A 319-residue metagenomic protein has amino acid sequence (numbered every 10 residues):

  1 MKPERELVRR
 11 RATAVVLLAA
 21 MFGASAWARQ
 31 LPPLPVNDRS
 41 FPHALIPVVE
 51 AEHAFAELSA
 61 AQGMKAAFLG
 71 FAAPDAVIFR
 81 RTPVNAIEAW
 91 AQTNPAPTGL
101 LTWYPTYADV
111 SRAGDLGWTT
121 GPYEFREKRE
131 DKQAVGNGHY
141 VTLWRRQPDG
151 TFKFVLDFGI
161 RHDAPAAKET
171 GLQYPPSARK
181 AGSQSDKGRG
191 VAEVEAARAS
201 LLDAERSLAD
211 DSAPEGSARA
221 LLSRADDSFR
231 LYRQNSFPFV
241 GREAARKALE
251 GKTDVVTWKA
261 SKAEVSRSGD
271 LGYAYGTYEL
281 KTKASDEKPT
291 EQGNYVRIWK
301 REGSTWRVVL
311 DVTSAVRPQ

Functional and structural regions predicted by a protein language model:
P3-V15: Bacterial N-terminal signal peptides that target proteins for export
A14-A24: Bacterial N-terminal signal peptides
R29, N137-P175, Q292-V316: Short beta-strand edge/turn micro-motifs at domain boundaries
R29-K65, L69-F71, H162-D227: Short, low-complexity N-terminal intrinsically disordered segments enriched in polar/charged residues
R39-I46, G63-D115, A134-V135, A218-G269 (+1 more regions): A solvent-exposed, acidic/Ser-Thr-rich amphipathic alpha-helical stretch
F55-A56, L116-T120, V141-W144, F152 (+5 more regions): Short, structured motif recognition centered on aromatic/hydrophobic residues
D75, T120-E127, Y275-T282: Generic short beta-strand segments
A91-Q92, P105-V110, Y123-F125, H139-R146 (+6 more regions): Hydrophobic/aromatic beta-strand elements that line small-molecule binding cavities or substrate pockets in beta-rich
